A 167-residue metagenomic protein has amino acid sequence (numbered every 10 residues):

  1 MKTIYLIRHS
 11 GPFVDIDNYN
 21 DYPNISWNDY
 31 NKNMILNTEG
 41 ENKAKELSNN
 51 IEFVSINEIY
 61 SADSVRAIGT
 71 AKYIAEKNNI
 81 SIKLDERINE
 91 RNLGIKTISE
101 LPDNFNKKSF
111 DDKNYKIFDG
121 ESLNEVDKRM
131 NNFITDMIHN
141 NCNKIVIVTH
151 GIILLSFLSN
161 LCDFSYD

Functional and structural regions predicted by a protein language model:
M1-T3, N50, I80-L84, E90-P102 (+1 more regions): Acidic, low-complexity terminal tails and accessory targeting/binding regions of phosphate-metabolizing enzymes
K2-I80, L84, E121: Active-site-proximal alpha-helix that buttresses catalytic centers in soluble enzyme cores
I4, N131-D167: Active-site-adjacent alpha-helix immediately C-terminal to a catalytic or transition-state-stabilizing loop
H9, S61-V65, R87, M130 (+1 more regions): Short, well-ordered beta-to-alpha junction loops that form the rim of enzyme active sites and present histidine/acidic
F13-V14, R91-N92, I153: Feature marks short, surface-exposed loop/turn motifs that line or immediately flank catalytic pockets and channel
I16-D17, T70-A71, G94, S156-S159: Short glycine-/acidic-enriched loop or helix-start segments at secondary-structure transitions that form or flank
S26-K32, N106-E125: Short glycine/proline- and acidic residue-enriched helix-loop micro-motifs that form flexible lids or anion-recognition
K45-E52, D127, N131-H139: Generic structural signal for well-ordered alpha-helical scaffold segments
